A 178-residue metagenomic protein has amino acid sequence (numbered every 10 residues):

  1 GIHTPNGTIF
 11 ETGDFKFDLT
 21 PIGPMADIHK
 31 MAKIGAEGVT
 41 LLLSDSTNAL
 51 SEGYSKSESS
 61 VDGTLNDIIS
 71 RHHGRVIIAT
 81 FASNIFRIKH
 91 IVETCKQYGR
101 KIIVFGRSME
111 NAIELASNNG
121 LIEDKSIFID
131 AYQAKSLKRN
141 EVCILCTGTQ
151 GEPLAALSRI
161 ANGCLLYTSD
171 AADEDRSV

Functional and structural regions predicted by a protein language model:
G1-S136, E152-L166: His/Asp/Glu-rich metal-coordinating catalytic cores of metallo-dependent phosphodiesterases/hydrolases acting on
T8-D14, C143-G148, R176: Active-site-proximal beta-strand elements of phosphoester/diester hydrolases
P24, D175-S177: Extended hydrophobic secondary-structure segments
Y167-D175: Conserved small/polar residues in nucleotide/adenosyl-binding loops
